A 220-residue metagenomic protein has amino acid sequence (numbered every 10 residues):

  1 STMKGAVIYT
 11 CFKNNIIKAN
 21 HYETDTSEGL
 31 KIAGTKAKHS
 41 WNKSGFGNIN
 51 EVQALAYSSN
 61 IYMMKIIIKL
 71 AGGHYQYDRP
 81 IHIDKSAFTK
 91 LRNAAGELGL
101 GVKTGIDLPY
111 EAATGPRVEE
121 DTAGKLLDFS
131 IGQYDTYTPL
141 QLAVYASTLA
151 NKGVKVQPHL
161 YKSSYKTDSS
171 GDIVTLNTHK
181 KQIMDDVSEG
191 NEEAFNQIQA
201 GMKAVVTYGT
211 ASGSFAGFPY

Functional and structural regions predicted by a protein language model:
S1, A6-Y220: Beta-lactam-recognizing serine transpeptidase/beta-lactamase-like catalytic domain environment
